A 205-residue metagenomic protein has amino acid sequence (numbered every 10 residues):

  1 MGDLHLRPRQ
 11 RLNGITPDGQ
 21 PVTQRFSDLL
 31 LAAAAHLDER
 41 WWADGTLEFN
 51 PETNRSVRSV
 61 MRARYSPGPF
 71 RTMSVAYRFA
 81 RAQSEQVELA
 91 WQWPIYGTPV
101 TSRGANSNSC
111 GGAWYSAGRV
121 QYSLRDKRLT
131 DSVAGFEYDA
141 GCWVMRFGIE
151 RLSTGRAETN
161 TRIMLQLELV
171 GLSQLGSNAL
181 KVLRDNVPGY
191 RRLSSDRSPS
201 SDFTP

Functional and structural regions predicted by a protein language model:
M1-P205: Long, low-hydrophobicity, solvent-exposed regions enriched in small/turn-prone and acidic residues
